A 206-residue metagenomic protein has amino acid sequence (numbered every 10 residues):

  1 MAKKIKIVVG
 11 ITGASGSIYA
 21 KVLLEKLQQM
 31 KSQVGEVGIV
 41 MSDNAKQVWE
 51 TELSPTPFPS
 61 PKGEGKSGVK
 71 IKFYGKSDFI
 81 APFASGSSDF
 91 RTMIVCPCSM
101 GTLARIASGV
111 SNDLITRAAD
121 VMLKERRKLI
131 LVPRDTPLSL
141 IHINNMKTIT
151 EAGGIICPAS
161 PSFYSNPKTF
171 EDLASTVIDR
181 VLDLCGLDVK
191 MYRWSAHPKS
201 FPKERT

Functional and structural regions predicted by a protein language model:
A2-I130, T136-T206: A cross-family phosphate/adenosyl-ligand binding-site feature
